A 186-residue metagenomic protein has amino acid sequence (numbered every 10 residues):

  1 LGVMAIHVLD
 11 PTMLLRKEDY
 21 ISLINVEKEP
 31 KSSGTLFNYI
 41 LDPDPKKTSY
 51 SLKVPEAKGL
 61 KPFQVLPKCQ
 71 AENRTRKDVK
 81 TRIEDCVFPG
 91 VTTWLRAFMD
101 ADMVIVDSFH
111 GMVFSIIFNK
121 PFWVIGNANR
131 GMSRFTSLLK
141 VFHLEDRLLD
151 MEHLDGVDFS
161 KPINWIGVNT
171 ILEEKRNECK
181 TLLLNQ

Functional and structural regions predicted by a protein language model:
L1-Q186: Active-site anion-handling motifs in enzyme catalytic cores
